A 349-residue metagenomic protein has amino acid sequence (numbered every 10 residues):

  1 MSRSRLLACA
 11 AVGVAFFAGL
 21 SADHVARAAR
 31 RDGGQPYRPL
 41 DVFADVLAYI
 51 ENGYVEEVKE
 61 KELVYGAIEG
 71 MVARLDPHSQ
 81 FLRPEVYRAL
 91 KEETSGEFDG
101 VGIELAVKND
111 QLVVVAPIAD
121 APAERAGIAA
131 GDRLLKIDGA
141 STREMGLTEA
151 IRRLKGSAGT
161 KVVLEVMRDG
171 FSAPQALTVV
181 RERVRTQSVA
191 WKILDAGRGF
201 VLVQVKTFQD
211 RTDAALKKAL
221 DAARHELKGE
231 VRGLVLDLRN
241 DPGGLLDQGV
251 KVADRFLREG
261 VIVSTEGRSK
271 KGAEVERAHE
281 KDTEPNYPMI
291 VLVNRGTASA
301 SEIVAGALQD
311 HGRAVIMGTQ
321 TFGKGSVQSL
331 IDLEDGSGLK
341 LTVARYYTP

Functional and structural regions predicted by a protein language model:
S2-L6, L227-K228, G338: Terminal targeting/leader modules
S2-S79, L112: Terminal targeting/pro-maturation regions of precursor/exported proteins
R27-P39, Y49-E51, V55-E60, V113-A116 (+2 more regions): Cleft-lining beta-strand/loop regions that shape enzyme active-site pockets
V46, I103, V203: A residue-level signal for conserved active-site and pocket-lining positions in enzyme catalytic cores
H78-A116: PDZ/PDZ-like peptide-tail recognition elements
D99-V101, V162, S337: Change "...and in nucleic-acid phosphodiester-cleaving endonucleases..." to "...and in nucleic-acid processing enzymes
Q328-D332, G336-P349: Conserved P-loop NTPase
